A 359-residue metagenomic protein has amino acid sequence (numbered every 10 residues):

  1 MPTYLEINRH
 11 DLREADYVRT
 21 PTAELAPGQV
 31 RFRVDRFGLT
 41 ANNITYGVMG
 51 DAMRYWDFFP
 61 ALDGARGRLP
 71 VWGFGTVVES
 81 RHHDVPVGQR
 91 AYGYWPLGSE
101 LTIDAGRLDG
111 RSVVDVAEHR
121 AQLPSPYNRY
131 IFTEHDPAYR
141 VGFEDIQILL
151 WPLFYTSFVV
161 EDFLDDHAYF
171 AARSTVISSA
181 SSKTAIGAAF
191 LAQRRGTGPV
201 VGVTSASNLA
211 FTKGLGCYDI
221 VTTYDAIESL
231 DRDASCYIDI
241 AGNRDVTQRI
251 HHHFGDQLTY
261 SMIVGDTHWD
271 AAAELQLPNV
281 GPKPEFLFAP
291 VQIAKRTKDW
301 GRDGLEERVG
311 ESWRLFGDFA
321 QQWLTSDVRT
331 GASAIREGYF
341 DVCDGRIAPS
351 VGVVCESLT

Functional and structural regions predicted by a protein language model:
R9-R36, A41: A short N-terminal beta-strand-loop micro-motif at the entrance of redox/enzyme domains
L25-F37, D51-T102, R107: Glycine-rich beta-strand-centered segment in the early N-terminal region that forms part of a ligand/cofactor-binding
Y94-S174: NAD(P)H dinucleotide-binding glycine-rich loop of Rossmann-like/cofactor-binding domains, especially the beta1-alpha1
A185-I186: N-terminal Rossmann-fold NAD(P) dinucleotide-binding loop
Q193-T247: Adenosine-nucleotide cofactor-binding segment
D219-I227, F288-A289, S326-G331: Short acidic-hydrophobic, aromatic-tinged amphipathic segments that line or gate anion-handling sites
R249-D318: Glycine-rich phosphate-binding loop and adjacent beta-alpha segment of Rossmann(oid) nucleotide-cofactor-binding
I293-T359: C-terminal hydrophobic helical "lid"/dimerization subdomain of Rossmann-like NAD(P)H-dependent oxidoreductases
